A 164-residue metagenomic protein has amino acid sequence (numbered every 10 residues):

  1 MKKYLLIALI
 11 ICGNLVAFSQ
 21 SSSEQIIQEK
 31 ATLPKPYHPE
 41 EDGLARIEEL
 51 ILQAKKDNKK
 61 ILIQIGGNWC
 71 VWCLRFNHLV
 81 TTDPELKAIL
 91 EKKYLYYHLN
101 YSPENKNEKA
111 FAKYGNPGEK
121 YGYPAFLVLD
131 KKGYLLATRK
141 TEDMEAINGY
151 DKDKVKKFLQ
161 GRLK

Functional and structural regions predicted by a protein language model:
M1-E24: Bacterial Sec-dependent N-terminal signal peptides
I7, D57-N58, K92-K93: Structured helix-beta-strand junction loops
Q20-E41: N-proximal helix/coil linker or "cap" segments that precede and/or mark the start of modular domains
E41-I61: A short beta-strand-turn-helix
D57-V71: Short active-site neighborhood of thiol/selenol oxidoreductases, capturing the structured segment around
C70-C73, F126: The canonical Cys-X-X-Cys-His
L74-I89: Typically the conserved alpha-helix immediately C-terminal to a functionally engaged Cys/Sec in thioredoxin-like
L86, E91, L95-D143, I147-V155: Thioredoxin-like thiol-disulfide oxidoreductase module
